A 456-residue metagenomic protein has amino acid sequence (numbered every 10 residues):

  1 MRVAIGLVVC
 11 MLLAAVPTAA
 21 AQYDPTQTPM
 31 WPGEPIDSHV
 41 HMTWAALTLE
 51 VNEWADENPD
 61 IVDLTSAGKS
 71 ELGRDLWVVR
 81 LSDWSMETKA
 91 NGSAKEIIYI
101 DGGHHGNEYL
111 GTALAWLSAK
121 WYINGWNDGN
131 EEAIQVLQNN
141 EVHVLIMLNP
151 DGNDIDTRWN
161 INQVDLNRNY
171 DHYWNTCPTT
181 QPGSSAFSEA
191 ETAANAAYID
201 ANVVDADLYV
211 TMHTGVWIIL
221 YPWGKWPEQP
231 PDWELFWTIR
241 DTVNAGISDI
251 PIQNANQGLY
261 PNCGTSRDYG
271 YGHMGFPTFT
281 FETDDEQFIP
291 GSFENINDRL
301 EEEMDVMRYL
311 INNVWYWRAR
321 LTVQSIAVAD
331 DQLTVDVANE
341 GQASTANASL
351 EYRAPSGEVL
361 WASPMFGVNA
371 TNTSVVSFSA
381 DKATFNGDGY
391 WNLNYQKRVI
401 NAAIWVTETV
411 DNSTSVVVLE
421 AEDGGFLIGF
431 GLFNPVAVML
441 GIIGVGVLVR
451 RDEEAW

Functional and structural regions predicted by a protein language model:
R2-V8, Q253, P435: Sec-dependent signal peptide recognition, specifically the positively charged N-region followed immediately by
L13-A20: C-terminal segment of classical bacterial N-terminal signal peptides
Q22-D75: Short glycine- and acidic-rich boundary segments immediately preceding or forming the N-terminal edge of structured
Y23-V40, W174-L427: C-terminal accessory segments enriched in acidic
V78-G92: Short beta-strand-to-loop junctions in surface cap/lid or active-site-entrance loops
G92-H104, E108-P231, W237, D241 (+1 more regions): Active-site/substrate-binding loop(s) of hydrolase catalytic cores
G429-I442: A short, hydrophobic C-terminal helix/tail in secreted or cell-surface proteins
G441-W456: C-terminal membrane-anchoring or membrane-association module
